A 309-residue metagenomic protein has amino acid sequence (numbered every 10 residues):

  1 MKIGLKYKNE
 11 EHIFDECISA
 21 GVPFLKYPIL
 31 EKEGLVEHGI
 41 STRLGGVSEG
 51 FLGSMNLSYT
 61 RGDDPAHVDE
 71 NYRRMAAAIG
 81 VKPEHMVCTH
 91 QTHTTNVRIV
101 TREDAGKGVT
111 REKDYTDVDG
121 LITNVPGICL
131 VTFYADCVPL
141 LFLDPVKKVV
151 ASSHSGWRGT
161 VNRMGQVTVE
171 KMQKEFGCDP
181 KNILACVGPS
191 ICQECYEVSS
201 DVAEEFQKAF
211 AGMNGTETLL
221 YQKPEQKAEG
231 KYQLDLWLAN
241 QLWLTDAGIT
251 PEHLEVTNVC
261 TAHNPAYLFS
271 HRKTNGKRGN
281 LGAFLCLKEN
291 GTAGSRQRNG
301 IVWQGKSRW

Functional and structural regions predicted by a protein language model:
M1-W309: Active-site microenvironment for binding and transforming phosphate-containing groups
